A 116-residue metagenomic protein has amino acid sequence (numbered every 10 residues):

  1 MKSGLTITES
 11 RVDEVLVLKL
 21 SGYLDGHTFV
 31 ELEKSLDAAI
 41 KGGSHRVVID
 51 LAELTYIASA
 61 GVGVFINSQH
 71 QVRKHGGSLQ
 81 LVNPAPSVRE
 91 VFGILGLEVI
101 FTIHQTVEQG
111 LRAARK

Functional and structural regions predicted by a protein language model:
M1-K19: Short beta-strand/loop segment at the start of cytosolic alpha/beta domains
K2-G4, G110-R115: Short, charged, intrinsically disordered terminal tails
V12-D13, A52, E108: Conserved catalytic submotifs in the C-terminal HATPase_c
S21, V107: Residues at the C-termini of beta-strands that transition into short coil/loop
Y23-I100: Amphipathic alpha-helical interaction surfaces in cytosolic regulatory modules
P86, E108-Q109: Acidic phosphotransfer microenvironment of two-component signaling modules
T102-T106: Short acidic-hydrophobic, aromatic-tinged amphipathic segments that line or gate anion-handling sites
